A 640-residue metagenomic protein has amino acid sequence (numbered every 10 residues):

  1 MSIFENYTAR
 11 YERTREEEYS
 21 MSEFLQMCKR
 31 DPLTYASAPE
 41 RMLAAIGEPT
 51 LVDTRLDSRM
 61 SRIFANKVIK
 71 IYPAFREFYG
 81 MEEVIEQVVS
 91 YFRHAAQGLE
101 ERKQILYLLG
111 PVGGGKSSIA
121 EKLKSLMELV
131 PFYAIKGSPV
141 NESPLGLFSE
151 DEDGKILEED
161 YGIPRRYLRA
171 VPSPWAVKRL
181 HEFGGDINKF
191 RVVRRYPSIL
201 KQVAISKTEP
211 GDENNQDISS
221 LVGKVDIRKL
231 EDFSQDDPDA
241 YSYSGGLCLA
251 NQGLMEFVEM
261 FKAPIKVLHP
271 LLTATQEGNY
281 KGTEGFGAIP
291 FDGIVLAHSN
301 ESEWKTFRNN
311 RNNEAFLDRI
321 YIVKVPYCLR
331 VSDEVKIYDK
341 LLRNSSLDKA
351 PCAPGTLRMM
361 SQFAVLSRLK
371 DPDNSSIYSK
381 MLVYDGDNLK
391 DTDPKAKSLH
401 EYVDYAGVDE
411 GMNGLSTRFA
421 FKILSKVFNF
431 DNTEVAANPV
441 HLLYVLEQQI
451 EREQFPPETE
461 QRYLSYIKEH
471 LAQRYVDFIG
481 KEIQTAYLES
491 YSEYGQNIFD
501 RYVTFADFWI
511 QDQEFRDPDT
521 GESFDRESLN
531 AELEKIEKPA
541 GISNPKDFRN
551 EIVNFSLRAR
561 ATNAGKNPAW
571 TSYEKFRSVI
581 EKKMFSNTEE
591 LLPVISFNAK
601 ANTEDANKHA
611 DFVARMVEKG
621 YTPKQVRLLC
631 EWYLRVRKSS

Functional and structural regions predicted by a protein language model:
M1-E40: Long, basic/Gly/Ser/Thr-rich N-terminal segments that mediate initial subcellular attachment or targeting
P32-S640: Conserved ASCE/P-loop NTPase catalytic core
